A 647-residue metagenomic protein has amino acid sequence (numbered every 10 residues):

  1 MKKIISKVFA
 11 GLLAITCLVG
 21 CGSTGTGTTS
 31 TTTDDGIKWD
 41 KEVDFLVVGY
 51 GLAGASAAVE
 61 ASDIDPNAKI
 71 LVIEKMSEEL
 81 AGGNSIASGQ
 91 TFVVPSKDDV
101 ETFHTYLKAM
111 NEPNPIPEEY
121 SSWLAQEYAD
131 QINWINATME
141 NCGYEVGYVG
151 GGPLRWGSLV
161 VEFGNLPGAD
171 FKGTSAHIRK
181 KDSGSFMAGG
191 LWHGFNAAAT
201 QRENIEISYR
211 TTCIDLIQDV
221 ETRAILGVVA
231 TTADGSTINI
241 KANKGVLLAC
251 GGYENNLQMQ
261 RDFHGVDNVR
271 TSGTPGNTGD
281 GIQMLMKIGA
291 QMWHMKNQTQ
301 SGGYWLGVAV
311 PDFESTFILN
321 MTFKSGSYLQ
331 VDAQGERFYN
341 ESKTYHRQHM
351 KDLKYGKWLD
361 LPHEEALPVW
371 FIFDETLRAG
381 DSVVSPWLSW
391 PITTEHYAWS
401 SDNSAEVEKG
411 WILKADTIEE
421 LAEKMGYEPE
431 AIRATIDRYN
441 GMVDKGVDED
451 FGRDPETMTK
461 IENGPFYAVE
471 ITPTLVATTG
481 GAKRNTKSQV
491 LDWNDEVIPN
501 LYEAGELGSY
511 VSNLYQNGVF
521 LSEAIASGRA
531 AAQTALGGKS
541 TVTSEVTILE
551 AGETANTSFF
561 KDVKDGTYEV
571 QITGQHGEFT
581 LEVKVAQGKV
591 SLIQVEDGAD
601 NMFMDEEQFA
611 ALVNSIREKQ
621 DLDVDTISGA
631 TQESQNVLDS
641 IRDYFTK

Functional and structural regions predicted by a protein language model:
I37-A53, L71: Beta1/beta-strand and adjacent pyrophosphate-binding region of the FAD-binding site in flavoprotein oxidoreductases
D63-S85: Glycine-rich FAD pyrophosphate-binding loop
Q126-S236, L257-Q258, W305-G307, V443-N463: Conserved redox-cofactor binding core of oxidoreductases
D215, A224, A431-Y510, V595-G598: A glycine-rich dinucleotide-binding beta-alpha-beta segment and adjacent secondary-structure elements that constitute
A233-A309, L521, S527-A530: Glycine-rich loop(s) and the adjacent beta-strand/alpha-helix scaffold that form part
I282-M284, Q291-K424: An anion/pyrophosphate-binding glycine-rich loop and adjacent beta-alpha core in soluble alpha-beta enzymes
D450-G480, I548-I593, D597: Structured beta-strand/loop patches that form or line metal/cofactor-binding pockets in enzymes
F559-K647: Active-site- and interface-proximal helix/loop "cap" or "latch" segments in soluble metabolic and energy-transducing
